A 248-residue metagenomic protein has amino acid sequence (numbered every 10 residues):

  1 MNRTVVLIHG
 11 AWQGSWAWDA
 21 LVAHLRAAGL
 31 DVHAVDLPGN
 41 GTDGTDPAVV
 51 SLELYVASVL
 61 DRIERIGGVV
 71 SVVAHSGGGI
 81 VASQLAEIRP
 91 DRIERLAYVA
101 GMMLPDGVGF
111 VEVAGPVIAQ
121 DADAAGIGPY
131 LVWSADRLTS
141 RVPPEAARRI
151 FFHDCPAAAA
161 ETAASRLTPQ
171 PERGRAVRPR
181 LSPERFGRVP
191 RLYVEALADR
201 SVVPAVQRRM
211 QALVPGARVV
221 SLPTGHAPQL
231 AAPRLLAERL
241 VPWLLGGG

Functional and structural regions predicted by a protein language model:
N2-G44, G67-V70: Conserved HGGG/HGGXW glycine-rich cap/lid loop of the alpha/beta-hydrolase fold
D31, L37-S71, Q84-E87, V111-A119: Active-site loop/oxyanion-hole signature of alpha/beta-hydrolase fold enzymes
V73-G78, A82: Gly/Ala-rich beta-loop-alpha elbow adjacent to hydrolase catalytic centers
E87, R92-A135, R173-R175, V202: Flexible "cap/lid" loop of the alpha/beta hydrolase fold
S165-R185: Active-site nucleophile elbow and catalytic-triad environment of alpha/beta-hydrolase enzymes
G187, Y193-E195: Short beta-strand/loop motif that positions the catalytic acidic residue of the alpha/beta-hydrolase fold
A196-P223, L230, W243: Conserved loop-alpha-helix segment in the C-terminal half of the alpha/beta-hydrolase fold that carries the catalytic
